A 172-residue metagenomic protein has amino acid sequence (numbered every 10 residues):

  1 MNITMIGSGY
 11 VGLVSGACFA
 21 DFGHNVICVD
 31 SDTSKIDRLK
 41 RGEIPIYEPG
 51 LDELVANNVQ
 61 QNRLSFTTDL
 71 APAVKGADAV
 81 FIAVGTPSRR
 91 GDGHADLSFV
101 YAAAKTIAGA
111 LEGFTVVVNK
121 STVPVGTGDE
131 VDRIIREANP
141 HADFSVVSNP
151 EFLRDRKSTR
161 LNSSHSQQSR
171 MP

Functional and structural regions predicted by a protein language model:
M1-E43: NAD(P)+-binding Rossmann beta1-loop-alpha1 motif at the extreme N-terminus of oxidoreductases
N25, R63-S65, S145: Conserved beta-strand segments of alpha/beta enzyme cores
L51-D78, S88-R89, A108: A structured beta-alpha segment of the ubiquitous adenosine-cofactor-binding alpha/beta core
V80-I82, N119, D155: Redox-cofactor binding/interface segments in oxidoreductases and associated redox assembly factors
I82-V84, S121, S163: Glycine-rich, N-terminal phosphate-binding loop of Rossmann-like dinucleotide-binding domains
S88-F152: Rossmann-like NAD(P)(H) cofactor-binding subdomain of soluble oxidoreductases
L161-P172: Single conserved hydrophobic/aromatic residue that forms the stacking wall/gate of nucleotide- or nucleobase-binding
